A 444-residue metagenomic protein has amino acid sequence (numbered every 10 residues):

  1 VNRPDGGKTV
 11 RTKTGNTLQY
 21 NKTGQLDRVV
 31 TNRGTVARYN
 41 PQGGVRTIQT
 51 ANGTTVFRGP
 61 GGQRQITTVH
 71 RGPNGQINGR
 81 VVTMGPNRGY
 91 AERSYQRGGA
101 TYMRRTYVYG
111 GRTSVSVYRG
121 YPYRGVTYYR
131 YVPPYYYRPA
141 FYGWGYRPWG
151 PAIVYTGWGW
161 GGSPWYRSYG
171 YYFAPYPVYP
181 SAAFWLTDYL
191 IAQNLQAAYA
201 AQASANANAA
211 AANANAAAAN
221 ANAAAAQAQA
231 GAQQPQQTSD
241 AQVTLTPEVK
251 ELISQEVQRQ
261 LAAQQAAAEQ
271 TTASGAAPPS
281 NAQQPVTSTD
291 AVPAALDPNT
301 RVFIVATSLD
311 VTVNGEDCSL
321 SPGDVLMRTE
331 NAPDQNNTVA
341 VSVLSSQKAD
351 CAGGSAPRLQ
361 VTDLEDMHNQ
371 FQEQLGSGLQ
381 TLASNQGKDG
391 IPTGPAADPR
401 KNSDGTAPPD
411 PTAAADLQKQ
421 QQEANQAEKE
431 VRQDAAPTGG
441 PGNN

Functional and structural regions predicted by a protein language model:
N21-V243: Low-complexity segments
A241, L245-Q265: Hydrophobic face of amphipathic alpha-helices
L261, A276-D290, V343-G442: Boundary regions of SH3-family modules and the immediately adjacent low-complexity/disordered segments in eukaryotic
A266-F303: Short beta-strand/loop turn elements enriched in aromatics
P298-S321: Beta-loop motif signature
R301, Q335-S342: Short aromatic-glycine-enriched beta-strand elements
L309-D310, N331-N336: Short, charged beta-turn/beta-strand-edge "cap" motif at the junction between a beta-strand and an adjacent loop
D317-N331: Conserved beta-strand/loop element in small beta-rich adapter and peptidoglycan-binding domains
